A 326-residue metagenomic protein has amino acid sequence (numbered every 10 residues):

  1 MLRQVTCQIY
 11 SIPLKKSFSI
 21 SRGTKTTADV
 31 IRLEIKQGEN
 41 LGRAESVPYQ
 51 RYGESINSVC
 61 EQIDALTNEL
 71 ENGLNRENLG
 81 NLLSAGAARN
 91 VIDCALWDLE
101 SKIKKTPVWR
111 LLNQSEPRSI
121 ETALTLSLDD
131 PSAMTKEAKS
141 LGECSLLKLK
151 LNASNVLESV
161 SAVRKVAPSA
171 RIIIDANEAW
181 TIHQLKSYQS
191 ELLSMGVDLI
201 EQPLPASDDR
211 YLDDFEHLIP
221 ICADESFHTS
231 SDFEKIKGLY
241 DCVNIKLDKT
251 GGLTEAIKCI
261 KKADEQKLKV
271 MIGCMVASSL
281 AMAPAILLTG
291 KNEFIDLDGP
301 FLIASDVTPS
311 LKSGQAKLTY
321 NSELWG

Functional and structural regions predicted by a protein language model:
M1-I172, A179-K186, L193-S194, V307-G326: N-terminal capping/lid subdomain adjacent to the active-site entrance of alpha/beta enzymes
Q8, K150, P203, K246-D248 (+1 more regions): Conserved residues at the C-terminal ends of beta-strands
Q8-S11, L126, E225, C274 (+1 more regions): Residues at the C-termini of beta-strands that transition into short coil/loop
S154-G290, A304-Q315: Catalytic core of soluble alpha/beta enzymes
E293-D296: Short helix/strand-capping turn motifs
P300-L302: Extended amphipathic secondary-structure runs
